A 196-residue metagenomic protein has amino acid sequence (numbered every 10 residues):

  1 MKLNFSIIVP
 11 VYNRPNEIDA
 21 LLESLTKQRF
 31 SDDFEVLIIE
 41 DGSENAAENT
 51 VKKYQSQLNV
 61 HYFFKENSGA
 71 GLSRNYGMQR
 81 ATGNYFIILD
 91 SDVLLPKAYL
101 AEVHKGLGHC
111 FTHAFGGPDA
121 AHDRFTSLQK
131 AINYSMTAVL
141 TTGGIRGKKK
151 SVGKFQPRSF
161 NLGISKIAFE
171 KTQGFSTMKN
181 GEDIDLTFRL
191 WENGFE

Functional and structural regions predicted by a protein language model:
L3-S6, E35, D185: Cell-envelope/extracellular polymer assembly enzymes that use nucleotide-activated donors
E23-D33: Short, acidic, metal-binding catalytic loop of nucleotide-sugar glycosyltransferases
S24, L37-N49, N67-S68, D90-P96: A conserved acidic beta->alpha catalytic loop
N45-A46, V93-G106, F188: Acidic donor-binding/catalytic loop of UDP-sugar-dependent glycosyltransferases, especially processive GT2
K65-A81, E102, V152, Q156-F160: Glycine-rich, basic loop-to-helix element that forms the pyrophosphate-binding segment of sugar-nucleotide handling
F86: Short aromatic/hydrophobic "clamp" motif used to bind/position activated sugar donors
K97-K130, N193: Conserved donor NDP-sugar-binding/catalytic core segment of glycosyltransferases
A121, T142-I167, M178-N180, I184-D185 (+1 more regions): A recurrent flexible, glycine/aromatic-enriched loop bordering the glycosyltransferase active site that acts as
